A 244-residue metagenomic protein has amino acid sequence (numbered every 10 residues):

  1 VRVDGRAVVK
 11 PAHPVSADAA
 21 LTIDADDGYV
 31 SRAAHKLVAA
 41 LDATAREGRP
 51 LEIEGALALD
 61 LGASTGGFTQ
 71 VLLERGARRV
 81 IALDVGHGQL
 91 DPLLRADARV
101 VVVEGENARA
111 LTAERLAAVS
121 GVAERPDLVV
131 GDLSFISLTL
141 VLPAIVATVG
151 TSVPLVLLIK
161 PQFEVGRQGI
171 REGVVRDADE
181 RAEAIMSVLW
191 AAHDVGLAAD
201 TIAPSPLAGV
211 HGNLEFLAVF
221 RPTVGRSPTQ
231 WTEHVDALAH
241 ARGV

Functional and structural regions predicted by a protein language model:
V1-E47, E52: S4-like RNA-binding module at protein N-termini
E52-S64: Conserved class I S-adenosyl-L-methionine
S64-T69, G86: Residues at the N-terminus of the alpha-helix immediately C-terminal to the conserved SAM/SAH-binding loop
R78-I136, L140: S-adenosyl-L-methionine
T139-V156: A short glycine-rich, Lys/Arg-flanked "PGG" loop and its adjoining helix->strand segment in the class I
P161-D177: Short, glycine-/aromatic-enriched active-site segment of Class I SAM-dependent methyltransferases
V188-G225: Class I S-adenosyl-L-methionine
L214, R221-V244: Flexible, glycine-/basic-rich loop-and-beta segments that form/coincide with the SAM-dependent methyltransferase
